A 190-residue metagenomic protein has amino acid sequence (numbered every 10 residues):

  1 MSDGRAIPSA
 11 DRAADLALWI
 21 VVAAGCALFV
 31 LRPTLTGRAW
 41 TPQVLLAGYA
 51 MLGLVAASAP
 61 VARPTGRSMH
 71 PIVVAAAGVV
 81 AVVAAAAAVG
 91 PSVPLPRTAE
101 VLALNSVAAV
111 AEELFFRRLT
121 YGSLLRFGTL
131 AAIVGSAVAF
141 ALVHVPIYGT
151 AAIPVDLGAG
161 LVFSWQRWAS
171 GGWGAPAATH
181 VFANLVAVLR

Functional and structural regions predicted by a protein language model:
M1-P71, V80, V188-L189: N-terminal, membrane-interfacial amphipathic/helix-forming hydrophobic leader that caps and precedes the first
D15-G25, V74-G78, T129-A137, A152-L157: Short hydrophobic alpha-helical membrane-embedded segments
A77-V89: Alpha-helical phosphate/pyrophosphate-handling elements in metalloenzyme active cores
A87, P91-R190: Transmembrane helix-loop-helix hairpins at the membrane interface of multi-pass integral membrane proteins
